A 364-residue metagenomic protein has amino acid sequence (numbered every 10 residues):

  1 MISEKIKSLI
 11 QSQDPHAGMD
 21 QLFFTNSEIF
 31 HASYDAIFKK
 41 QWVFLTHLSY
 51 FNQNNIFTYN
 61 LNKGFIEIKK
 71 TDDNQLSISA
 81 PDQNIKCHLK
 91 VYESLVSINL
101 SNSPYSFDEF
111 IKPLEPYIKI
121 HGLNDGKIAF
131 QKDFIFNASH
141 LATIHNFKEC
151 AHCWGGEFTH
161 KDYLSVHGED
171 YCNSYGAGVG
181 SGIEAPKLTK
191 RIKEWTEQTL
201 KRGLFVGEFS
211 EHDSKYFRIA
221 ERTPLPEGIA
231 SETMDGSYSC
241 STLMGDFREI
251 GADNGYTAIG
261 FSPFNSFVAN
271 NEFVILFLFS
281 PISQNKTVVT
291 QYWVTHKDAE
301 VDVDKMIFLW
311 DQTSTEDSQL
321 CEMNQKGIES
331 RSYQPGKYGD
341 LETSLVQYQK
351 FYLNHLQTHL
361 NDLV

Functional and structural regions predicted by a protein language model:
M1-A80, L89: N-terminal pre-ligand scaffold of iron-sulfur
I68-D72, C87-V364: C-terminal catalytic domain of Rieske-type non-heme iron oxygenases
Q83-I85: Glycine-rich loop(s) and the adjacent beta-strand/alpha-helix scaffold that form part
